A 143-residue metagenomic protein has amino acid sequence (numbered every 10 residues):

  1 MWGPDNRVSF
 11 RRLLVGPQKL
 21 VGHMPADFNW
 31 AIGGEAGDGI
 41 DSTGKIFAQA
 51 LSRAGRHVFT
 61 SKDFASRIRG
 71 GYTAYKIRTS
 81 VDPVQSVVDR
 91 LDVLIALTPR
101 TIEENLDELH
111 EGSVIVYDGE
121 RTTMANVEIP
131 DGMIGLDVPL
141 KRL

Functional and structural regions predicted by a protein language model:
G3, F10-L143: Active-site cofactor/cluster-binding pocket
